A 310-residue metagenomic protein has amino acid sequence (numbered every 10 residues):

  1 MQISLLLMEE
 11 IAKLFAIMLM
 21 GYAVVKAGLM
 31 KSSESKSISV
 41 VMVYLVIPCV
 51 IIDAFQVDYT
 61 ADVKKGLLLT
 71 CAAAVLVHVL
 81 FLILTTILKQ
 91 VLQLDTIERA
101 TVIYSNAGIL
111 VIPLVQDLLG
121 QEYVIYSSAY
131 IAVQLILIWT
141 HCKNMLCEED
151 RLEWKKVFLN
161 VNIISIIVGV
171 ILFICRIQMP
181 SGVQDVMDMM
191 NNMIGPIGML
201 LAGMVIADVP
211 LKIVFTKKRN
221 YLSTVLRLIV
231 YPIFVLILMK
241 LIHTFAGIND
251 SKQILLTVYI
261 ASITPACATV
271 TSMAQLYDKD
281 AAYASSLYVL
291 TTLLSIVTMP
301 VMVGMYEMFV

Functional and structural regions predicted by a protein language model:
M1-V310: Alpha-helical transmembrane segments of multi-pass small-molecule/ion transporters
